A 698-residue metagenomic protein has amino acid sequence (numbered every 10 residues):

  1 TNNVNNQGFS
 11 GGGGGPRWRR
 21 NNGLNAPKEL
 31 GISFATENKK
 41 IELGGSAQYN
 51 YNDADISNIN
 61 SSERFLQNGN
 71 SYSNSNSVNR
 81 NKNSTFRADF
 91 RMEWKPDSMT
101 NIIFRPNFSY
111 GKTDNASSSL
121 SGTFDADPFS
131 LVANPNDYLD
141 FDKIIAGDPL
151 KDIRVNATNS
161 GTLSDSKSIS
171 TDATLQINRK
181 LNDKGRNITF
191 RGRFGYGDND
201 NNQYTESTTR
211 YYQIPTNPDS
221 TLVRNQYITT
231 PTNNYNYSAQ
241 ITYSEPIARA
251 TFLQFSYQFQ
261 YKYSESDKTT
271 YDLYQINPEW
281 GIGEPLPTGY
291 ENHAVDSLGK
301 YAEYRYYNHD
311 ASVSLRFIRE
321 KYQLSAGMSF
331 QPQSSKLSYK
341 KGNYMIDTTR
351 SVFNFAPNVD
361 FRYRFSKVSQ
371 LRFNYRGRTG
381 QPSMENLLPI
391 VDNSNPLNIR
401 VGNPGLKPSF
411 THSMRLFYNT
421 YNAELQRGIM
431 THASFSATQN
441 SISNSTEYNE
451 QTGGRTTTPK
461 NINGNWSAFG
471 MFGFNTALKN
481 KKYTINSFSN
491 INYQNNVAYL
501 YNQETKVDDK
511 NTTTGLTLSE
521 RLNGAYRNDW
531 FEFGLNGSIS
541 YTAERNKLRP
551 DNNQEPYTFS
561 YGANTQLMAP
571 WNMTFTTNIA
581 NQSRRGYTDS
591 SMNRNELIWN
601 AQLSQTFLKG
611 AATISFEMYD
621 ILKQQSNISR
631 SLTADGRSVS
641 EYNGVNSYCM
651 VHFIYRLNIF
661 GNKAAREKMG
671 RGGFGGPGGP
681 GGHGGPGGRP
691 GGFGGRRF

Functional and structural regions predicted by a protein language model:
T1-D200, T242-E265, R316, E320 (+12 more regions): Membrane-proximal, glycine/serine-rich, low-complexity loop/turn segments characteristic of large bacterial
G12-W18, N70-N76, D152-G161, D172-A173 (+14 more regions): Extracytoplasmic loops and strand-loop junctions of Gram-negative outer membrane beta-barrel proteins
N22-L24, R80-K82, L163-K167, T229-N233 (+9 more regions): Replace "Gram-negative outer membrane beta-barrel proteins" with "bacterial and organellar outer membrane beta-barrel
P27-E29, N83-R87, S168-T174, N234-S238 (+12 more regions): Transmembrane beta-barrel architecture of outer-membrane proteins
N60-G69, S119-F129, T205-P215, T270-W280 (+9 more regions): Flexible, surface-exposed loop regions and adjacent strand-edge segments of Gram-negative outer-membrane beta-barrel
R87-D89, E93-K95, M99-K112, I153-S338 (+3 more regions): Face-selective signature of the C-terminal outer-membrane beta-barrel domain
Q439-I462, N496-T514, R545-N552, S604 (+1 more regions): Surface-exposed, extracytoplasmic segments of Gram-negative outer-membrane nutrient-acquisition systems
F533-T606, S631: C-terminal beta-barrel architecture of Gram-negative outer-membrane proteins
